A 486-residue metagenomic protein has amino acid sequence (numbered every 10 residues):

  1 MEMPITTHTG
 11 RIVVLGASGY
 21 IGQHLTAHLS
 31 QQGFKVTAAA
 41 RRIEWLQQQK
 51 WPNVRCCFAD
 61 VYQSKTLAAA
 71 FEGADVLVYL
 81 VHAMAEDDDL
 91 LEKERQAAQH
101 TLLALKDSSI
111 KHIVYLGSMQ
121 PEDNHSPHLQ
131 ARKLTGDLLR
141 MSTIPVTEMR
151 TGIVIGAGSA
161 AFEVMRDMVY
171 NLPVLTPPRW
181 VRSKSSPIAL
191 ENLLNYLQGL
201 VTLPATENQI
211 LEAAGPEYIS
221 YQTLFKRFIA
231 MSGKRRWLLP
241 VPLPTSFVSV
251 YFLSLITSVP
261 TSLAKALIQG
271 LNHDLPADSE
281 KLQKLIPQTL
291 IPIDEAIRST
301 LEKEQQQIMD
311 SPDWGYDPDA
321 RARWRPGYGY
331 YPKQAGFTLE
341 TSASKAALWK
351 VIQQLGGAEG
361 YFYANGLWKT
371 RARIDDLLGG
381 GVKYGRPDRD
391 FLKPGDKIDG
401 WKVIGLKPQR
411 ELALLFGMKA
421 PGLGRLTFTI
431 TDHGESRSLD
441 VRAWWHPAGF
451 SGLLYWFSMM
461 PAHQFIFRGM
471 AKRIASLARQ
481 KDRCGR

Functional and structural regions predicted by a protein language model:
E2-T6, G199-L263, D274-F337: Mid/C-terminal beta-alpha module of Rossmann-like enzyme folds, strongest in SDR-family dehydrogenases/epimerases
P4, L25, Q32, D123-K234 (+2 more regions): Oxidoreductase cofactor-interface core, primarily capturing Rossmann-like NAD(P)-dependent enzymes
T6-Q32: N-terminal Rossmann NAD(P)H-binding glycine-rich loop of SDR-like oxidoreductase domains
L15, A39, L80, I113-S118 (+1 more regions): SDR active-site strand-loop-helix element
E44-S108, S118-N124: NAD(P)H-binding glycine-rich loop region in Rossmannoid oxidoreductase-like domains and their noncatalytic homologs
D294, R298, P447, G452-R486: A conserved amphipathic terminal alpha-helix motif
E340-W349, Q353-P421, K472-R473: Glycine-rich portal/gate segments that line the openings of hydrophobic small-molecule binding cavities
M418-F465: Beta-strand/loop substructures that line and gate deep hydrophobic ligand-binding cavities in soluble
